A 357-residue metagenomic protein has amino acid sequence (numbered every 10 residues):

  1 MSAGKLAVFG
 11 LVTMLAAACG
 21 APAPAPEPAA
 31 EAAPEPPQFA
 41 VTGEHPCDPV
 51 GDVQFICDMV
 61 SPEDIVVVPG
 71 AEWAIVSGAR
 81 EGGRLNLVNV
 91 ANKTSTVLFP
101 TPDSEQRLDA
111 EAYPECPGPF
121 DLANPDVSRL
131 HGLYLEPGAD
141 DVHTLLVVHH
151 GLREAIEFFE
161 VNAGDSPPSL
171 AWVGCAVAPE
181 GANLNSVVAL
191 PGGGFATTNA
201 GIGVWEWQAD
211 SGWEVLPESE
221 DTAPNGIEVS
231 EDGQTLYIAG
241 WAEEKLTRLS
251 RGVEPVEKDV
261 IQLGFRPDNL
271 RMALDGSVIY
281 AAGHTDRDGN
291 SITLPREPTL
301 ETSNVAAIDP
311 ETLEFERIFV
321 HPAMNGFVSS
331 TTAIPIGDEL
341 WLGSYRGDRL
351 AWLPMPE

Functional and structural regions predicted by a protein language model:
L15-A18: C-terminal motif of bacterial Sec signal peptides marking the signal peptidase cleavage site
G20-P22: Bacterial signal peptide processing site
P34-P62, P114-P119, L170, E316-P322: A short helix->beta-strand "capping" segment at the edge of beta-propeller domains
F39-A40, H45, A74-D109: Beta-propeller domains
Q54-L85: Beta-strand-rich domains and repeat architectures in extracellular enzymes and scaffolds, especially beta-propellers
D58-G70, S104-A139, W172, V177-F195 (+4 more regions): Beta-rich, blade/repeat-based domains predominating in secreted/periplasmic proteins but also intracellular
V76-A79, V147-V148, T197-G201, A281-E301 (+1 more regions): Short, conserved, GDST-rich strand-edge loop motifs in beta-rich repeat architectures
G264-V320: Loop/turn-rich, solvent-exposed surfaces of beta-rich toroidal or solenoidal domains
